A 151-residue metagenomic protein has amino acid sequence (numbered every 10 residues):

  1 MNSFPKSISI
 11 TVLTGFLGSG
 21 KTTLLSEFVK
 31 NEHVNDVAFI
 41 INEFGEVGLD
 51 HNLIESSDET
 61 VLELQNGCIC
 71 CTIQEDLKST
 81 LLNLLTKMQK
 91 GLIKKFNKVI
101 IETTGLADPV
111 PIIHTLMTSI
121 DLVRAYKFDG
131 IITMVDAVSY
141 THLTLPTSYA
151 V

Functional and structural regions predicted by a protein language model:
N2-F4, S148: C-terminal accessory "lid"/substrate-recognition subdomains
F4-T11, S19, T23-L143: Nucleotide-state-sensitive switch-loop elements of NTP-binding domains
F16: P-loop (Walker A) phosphate-binding loop of NTP-binding proteins
H142-V151: Single conserved hydrophobic/aromatic residue that forms the stacking wall/gate of nucleotide- or nucleobase-binding
